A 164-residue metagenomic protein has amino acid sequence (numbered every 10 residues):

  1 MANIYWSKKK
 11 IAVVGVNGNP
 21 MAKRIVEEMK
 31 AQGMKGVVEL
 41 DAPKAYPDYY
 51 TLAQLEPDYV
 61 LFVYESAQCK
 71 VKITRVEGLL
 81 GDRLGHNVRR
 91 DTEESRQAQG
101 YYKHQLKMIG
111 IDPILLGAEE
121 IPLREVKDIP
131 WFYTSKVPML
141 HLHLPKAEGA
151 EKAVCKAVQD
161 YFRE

Functional and structural regions predicted by a protein language model:
A2-R90: Catalytic-core regions of hydrolytic enzymes
V14, E65, P113-E164: Active-site-adjacent mobile loop/cap segments within catalytic or ligand-binding domains
A22-V26, Y49, P57-D58, S95 (+4 more regions): Extracytoplasmic/secreted envelope proteins and their assembly/folding machinery, especially bacterial periplasmic
K30-M34, K103, K107-I111, Q159-R163: Sec-exported extracytoplasmic/periplasmic mature domains
G36-V38, G110-G117: Short secondary-structure junctions
A45-Y49, L55, V71-V76, E94-Q97 (+4 more regions): Intrinsic structural disorder
N87-P113: Acidic, glycine-rich loop-and-strand cores that form catalytic or ligand-binding grooves in diverse globular domains
